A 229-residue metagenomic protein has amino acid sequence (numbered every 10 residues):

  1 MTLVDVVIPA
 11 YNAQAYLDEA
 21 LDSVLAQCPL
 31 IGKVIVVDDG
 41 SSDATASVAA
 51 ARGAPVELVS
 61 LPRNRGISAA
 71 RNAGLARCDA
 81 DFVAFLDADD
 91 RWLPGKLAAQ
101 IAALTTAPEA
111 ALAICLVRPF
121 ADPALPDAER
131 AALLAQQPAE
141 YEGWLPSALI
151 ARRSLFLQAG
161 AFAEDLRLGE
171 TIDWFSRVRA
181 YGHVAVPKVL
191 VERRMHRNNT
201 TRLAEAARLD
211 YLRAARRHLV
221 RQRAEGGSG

Functional and structural regions predicted by a protein language model:
A15-D18, D43-A51, R91, G95: Acidic helix N-cap motif at the loop->helix transition within catalytic regions of sugar-transfer enzymes
D22-I31: Short, acidic, metal-binding catalytic loop of nucleotide-sugar glycosyltransferases
S23, D38-S47, R63, D87: A conserved acidic beta->alpha catalytic loop
L61-C78, A99: Glycine-rich, basic loop-to-helix element that forms the pyrophosphate-binding segment of sugar-nucleotide handling
V83: Short aromatic/hydrophobic "clamp" motif used to bind/position activated sugar donors
G95-D127: Conserved donor NDP-sugar-binding/catalytic core segment of glycosyltransferases
L116, A121-P146: Short, flexible, basic/aromatic active-site loop/helix in glycosyltransferases
L134-L212: Conserved nucleotide-sugar donor-binding catalytic segment
